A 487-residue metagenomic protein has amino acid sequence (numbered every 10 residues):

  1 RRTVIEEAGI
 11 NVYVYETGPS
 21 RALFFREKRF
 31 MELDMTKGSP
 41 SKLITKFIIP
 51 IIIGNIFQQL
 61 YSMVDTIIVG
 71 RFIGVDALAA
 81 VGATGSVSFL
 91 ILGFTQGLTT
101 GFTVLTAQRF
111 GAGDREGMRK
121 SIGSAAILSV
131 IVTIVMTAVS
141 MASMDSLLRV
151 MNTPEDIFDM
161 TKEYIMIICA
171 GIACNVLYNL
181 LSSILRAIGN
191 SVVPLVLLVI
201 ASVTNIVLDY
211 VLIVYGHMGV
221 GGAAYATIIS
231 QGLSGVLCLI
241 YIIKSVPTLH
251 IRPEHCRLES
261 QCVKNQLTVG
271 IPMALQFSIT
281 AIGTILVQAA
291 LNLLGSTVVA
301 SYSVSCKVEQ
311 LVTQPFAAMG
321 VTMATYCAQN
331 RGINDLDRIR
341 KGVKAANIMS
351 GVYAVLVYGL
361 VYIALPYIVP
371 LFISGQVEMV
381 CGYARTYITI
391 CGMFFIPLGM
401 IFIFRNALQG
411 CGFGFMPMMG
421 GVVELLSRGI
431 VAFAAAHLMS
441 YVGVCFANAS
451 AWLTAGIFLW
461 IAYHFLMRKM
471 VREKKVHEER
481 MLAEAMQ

Functional and structural regions predicted by a protein language model:
E6-I48, T106-G171, Y215-I271, C327-F394 (+1 more regions): Short alpha-helical transmembrane segments in multi-pass integral membrane proteins
T17, L78-A138, N175-P194, S301-L365 (+1 more regions): Small-residue-rich hydrophobic transmembrane alpha-helices
M35-I73, S86-G101, L105, V130-T137 (+5 more regions): N-terminal transmembrane alpha-helices
K46-D65, I167, A201, S230-S234 (+3 more regions): Transmembrane helical elements of multi-pass membrane transporters/channels
I51, N55, I67, V104 (+14 more regions): Transmembrane alpha-helix boundary and packing residues in multipass membrane permease domains and related
I56, L60-L78, L148-E155, V211-M218 (+4 more regions): Helix-terminus/linker motif at the lipid-water interface of multi-pass membrane proteins
V69-F89, E155-M160, V220-G221, C262-V269 (+4 more regions): Interfacial/gating helices of multi-pass transporter permease domains
T99, I168-R186, P194-S202, A223-C238 (+4 more regions): Short runs within selected transmembrane alpha-helices of multi-pass transporters and secretion channels
